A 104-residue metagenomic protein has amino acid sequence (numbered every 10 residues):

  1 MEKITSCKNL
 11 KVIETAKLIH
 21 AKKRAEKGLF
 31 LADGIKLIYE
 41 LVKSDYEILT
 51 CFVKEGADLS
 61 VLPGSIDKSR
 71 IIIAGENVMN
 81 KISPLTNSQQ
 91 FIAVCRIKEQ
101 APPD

Functional and structural regions predicted by a protein language model:
M1-S60: Boundary-proximal intrinsically disordered activation/regulatory segments immediately upstream of a helical core
A21-K22, P63, I82-L85, P103-D104: Short secondary-structure boundary/capping segments
I38, L59, N80, E99-A101: Glycine-rich nucleotide phosphate-binding loop and flanking beta-alpha elements of Rossmann-like dinucleotide-binding
S65-R96: Glycine/small-residue-rich loop that forms an oxyanion/phosphate-binding "nest" at active or ligand-binding sites
V94-D104: Glycine-rich adenosyl-nucleotide cofactor-binding module
